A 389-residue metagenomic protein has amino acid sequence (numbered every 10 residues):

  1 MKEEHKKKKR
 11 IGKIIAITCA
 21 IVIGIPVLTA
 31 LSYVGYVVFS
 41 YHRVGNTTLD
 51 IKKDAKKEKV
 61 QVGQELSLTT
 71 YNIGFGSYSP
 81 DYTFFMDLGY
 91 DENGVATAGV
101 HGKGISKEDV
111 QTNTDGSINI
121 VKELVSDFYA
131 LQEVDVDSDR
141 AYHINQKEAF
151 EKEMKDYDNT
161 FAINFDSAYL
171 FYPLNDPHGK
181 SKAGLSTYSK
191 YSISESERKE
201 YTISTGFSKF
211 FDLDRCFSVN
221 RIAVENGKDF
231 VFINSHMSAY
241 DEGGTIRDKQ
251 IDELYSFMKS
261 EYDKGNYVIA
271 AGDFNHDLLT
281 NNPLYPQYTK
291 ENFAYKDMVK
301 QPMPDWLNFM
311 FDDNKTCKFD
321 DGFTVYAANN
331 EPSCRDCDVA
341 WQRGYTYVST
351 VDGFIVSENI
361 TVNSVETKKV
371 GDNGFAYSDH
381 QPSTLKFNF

Functional and structural regions predicted by a protein language model:
K2-E153, F161-Y172, D176-K182: N-terminal, active-site-proximal structural segment of metallo-dependent hydrolase catalytic domains
K8-A16, A30-K56, K259-I269, H276-F389: Metal-dependent phosphoester-hydrolase catalytic domains
K52-K56, T114-S117, T205-G206, D214-N220 (+1 more regions): Alpha-helical scaffolding within the catalytic cores of extracellular/periplasmic polymer-degrading hydrolases
E58-L68, P80, S181-K199, F210-S235 (+2 more regions): Beta-strand-turn-beta hairpins that frame and shape the catalytic cleft of phosphate-ester-processing enzymes
V60-G63, E123, K152, H178-S181 (+5 more regions): Extracellular/periplasmic catalytic domains that process cell-envelope and extracellular macromolecules
S67-I73, G99-K103, N113-H143, Y188 (+6 more regions): Active-site beta-strand/loop signature of hydrolases that rely on acidic residues for catalysis
V100-S106, V134-D137, Y201-K209, H236-T245: Surface-exposed cleft-lining segments at the edges of enzyme active sites
D158-S167, S196-T202, S364-K369: Conserved S-adenosyl-L-methionine
